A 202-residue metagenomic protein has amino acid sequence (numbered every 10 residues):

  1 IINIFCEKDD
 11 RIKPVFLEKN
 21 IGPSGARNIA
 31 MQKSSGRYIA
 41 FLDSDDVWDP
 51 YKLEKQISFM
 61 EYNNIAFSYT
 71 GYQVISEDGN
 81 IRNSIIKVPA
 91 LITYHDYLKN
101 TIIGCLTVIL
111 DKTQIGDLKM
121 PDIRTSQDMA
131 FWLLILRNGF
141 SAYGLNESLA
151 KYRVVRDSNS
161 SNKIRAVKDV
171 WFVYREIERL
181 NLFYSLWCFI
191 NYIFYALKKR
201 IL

Functional and structural regions predicted by a protein language model:
I1-F16: Acidic donor-binding segment of Leloir-type glycosyltransferases
L17-S34: Glycine-rich, basic loop-to-helix element that forms the pyrophosphate-binding segment of sugar-nucleotide handling
P23, R27, K52, L106: Conserved donor sugar-nucleotide recognition element shared by glycan-biosynthetic enzymes
Q32, V88-R165, D169, V173: Conserved nucleotide-sugar donor-binding catalytic segment
I39: Short aromatic/hydrophobic "clamp" motif used to bind/position activated sugar donors
D43-V47, G71: The conserved acidic donor/metal-binding loop of glycosyltransferases
Y51-R82: Conserved donor NDP-sugar-binding/catalytic core segment of glycosyltransferases
K151-L202: Hydrophobic helical membrane-anchoring modules
